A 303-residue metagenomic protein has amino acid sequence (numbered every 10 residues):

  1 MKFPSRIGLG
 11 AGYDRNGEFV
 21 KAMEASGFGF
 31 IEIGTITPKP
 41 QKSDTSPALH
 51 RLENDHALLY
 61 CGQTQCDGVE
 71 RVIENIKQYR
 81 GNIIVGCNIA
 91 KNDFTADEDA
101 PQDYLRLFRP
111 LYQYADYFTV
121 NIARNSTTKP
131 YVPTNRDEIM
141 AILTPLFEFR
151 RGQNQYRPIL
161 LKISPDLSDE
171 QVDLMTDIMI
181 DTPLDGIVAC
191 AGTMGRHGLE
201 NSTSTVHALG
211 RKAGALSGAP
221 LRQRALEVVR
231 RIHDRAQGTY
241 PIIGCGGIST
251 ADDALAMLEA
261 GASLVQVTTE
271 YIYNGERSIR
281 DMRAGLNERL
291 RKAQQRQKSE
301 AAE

Functional and structural regions predicted by a protein language model:
K2-L9, N82-C87, G152-L167, D234-G244: Short beta-strand/loop segments at the ligand-binding rim of alpha/beta enzyme cores
L9, I31, V72, V120-N121 (+4 more regions): Conserved, mostly hydrophobic/aromatic
A11, N92-L105, V132, R136 (+1 more regions): Active-site glycine- and acidic-residue-rich loops that bind and position anionic ligands or nucleotide-like cofactors
N16-A25, L167-D181, H233-G238, I248-V265: Catalytic cores of alpha/beta
G29-Q41, I122-R124, G186-R196, G247-I248 (+1 more regions): Glycine-rich phosphate-binding active-site loops on the catalytic face of alpha/beta enzymes
G34, K39-I83: A gly/proline- and charged-residue-enriched helix-loop-helix capping module
S43-H56, H197-K212, T269-R296, A302: C-terminal helical cap(s) of enzyme catalytic domains, especially alpha/beta-barrels
N125-E138, I178-G238: Glycine/Thr-rich beta-alpha phosphate-binding loop at enzyme active sites
